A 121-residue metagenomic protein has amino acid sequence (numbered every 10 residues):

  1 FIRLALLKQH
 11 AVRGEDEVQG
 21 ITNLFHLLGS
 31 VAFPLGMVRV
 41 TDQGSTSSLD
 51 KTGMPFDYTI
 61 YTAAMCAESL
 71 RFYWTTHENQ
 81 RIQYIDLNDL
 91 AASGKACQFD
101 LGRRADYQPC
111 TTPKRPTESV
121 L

Functional and structural regions predicted by a protein language model:
F1-L121: C-terminus-biased signal that marks the final domain/tail of proteins
